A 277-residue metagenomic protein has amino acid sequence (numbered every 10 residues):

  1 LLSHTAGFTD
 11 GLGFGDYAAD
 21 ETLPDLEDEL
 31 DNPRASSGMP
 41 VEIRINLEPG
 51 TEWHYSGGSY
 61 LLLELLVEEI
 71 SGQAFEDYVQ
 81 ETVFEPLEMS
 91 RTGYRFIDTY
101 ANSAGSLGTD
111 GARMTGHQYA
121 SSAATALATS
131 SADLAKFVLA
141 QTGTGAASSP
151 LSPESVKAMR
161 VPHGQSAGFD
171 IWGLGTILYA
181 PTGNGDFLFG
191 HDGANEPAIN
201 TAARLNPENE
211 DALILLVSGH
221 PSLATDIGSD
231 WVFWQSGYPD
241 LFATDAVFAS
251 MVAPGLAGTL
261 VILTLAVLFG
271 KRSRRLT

Functional and structural regions predicted by a protein language model:
L1-F189, E196: Short, surface-exposed loop or secondary-structure junction motifs that flank catalytic or metal-binding residues
D20-L23, E208-E210, V232-G237: Short, low-complexity, polar/charged sequence segments that are solvent-exposed and flexible
D28-D31, K136, N209, S229 (+1 more regions): Low-complexity, compositionally biased segments
G72, E208, L213-I214, T264-A266: Generic low-polarity alpha-helical segments
I97, N206, R274-L276: Small/flexible residues
T125, H163-G164, T176, A180-W231: Extracytoplasmic/lumenal ectodomains and periplasmic regions of secretory and membrane proteins
G168-W172, P181-L188, L216-T277: Short, gly/Ser/Thr-rich active-site loops of penicillin-recognizing serine hydrolases
